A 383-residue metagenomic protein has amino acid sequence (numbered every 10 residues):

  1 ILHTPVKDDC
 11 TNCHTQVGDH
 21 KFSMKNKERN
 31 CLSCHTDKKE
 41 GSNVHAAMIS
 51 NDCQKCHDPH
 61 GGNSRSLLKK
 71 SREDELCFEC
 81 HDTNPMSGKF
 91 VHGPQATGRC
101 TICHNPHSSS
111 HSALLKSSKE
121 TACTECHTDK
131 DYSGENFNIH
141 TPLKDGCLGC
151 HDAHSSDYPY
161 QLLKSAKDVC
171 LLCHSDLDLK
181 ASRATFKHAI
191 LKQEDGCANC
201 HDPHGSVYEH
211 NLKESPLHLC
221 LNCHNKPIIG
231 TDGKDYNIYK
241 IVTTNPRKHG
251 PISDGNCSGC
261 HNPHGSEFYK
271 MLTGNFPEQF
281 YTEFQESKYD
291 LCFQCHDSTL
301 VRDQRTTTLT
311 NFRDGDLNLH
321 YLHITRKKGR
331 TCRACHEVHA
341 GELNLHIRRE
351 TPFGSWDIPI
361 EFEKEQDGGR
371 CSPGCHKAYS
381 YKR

Functional and structural regions predicted by a protein language model:
I1-R383: Short sequence/structural segments immediately N-terminal
